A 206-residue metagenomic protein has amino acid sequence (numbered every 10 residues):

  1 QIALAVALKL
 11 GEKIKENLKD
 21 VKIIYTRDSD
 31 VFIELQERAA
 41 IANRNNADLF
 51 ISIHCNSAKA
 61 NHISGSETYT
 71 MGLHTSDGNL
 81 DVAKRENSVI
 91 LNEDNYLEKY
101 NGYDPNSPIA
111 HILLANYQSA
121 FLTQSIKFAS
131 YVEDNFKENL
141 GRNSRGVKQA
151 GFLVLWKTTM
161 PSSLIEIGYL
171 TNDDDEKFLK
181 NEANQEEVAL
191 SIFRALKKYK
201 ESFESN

Functional and structural regions predicted by a protein language model:
Q1-Y103, Q118-S130, D134, E186: Catalytic-core regions of hydrolytic enzymes
N56, P105, I109-N206: Active-site-adjacent mobile loop/cap segments within catalytic or ligand-binding domains
